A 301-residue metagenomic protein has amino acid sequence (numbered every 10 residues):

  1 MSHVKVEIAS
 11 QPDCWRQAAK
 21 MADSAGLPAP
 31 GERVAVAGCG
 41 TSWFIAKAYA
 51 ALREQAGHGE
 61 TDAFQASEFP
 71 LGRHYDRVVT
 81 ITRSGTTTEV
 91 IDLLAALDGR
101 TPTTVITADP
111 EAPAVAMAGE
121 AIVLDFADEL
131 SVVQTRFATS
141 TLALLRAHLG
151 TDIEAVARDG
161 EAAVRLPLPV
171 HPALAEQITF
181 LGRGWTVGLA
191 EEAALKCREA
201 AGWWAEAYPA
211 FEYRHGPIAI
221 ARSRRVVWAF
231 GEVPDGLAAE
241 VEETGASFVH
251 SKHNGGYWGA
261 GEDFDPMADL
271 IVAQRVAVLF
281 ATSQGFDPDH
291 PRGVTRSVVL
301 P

Functional and structural regions predicted by a protein language model:
M1-D13, D125-A138, E262-D263, M267-L270: A cross-family phosphate/adenosyl-ligand binding-site feature
M1-E32, A162-A163: An N-terminal, well-structured beta->alpha segment
H3, D109-P110, A147-A175, F286-P301: Internal, active-site/partner-interface "lid" segment
Q17, M21, A25-R77, L174-R222 (+3 more regions): Anionic-ligand anchoring segments at beta-strand to alpha-helix junctions in alpha/beta enzyme folds, i.e., glycine
E32-R158, V164-R165, R183, V226-G256: Glycine-rich phosphate-binding loops that contact phosphosugars or nucleotide phosphates
A118, V233, E240-E242, A246-P301: Phosphate-moiety recognition in structured ligand-binding domains
R158-P167, A205-H215, G231: A general structural motif
